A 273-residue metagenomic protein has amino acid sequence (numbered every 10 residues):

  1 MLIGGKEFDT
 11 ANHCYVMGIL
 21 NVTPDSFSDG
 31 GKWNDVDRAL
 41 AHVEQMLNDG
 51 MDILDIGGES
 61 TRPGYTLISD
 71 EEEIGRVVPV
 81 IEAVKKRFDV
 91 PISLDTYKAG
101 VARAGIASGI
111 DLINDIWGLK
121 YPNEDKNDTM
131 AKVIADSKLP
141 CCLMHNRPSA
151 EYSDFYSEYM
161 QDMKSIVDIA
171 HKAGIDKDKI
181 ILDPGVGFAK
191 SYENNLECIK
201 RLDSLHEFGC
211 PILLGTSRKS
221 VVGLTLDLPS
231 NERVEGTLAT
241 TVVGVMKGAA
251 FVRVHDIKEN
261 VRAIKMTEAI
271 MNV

Functional and structural regions predicted by a protein language model:
M1-H13: SAM-dependent methyltransferases
I3, S28-H42, T61-P79, A83 (+5 more regions): Active-site-adjacent loop and "lid" segments of alpha/beta metabolic enzymes
D9, Y15-D37: N-terminal binding-site loop/beta-alpha segment at the start of enzyme catalytic domains that lines or forms
L20, G50, I113: Conserved hydrophobic/aromatic pocket- or pore-lining residues that grip, position, or stack substrates in active sites
A41-G57: Catalytic domains of carbohydrate-active enzymes, especially glycoside hydrolases
D176-K179: Short acidic capping loops at alpha-helix termini that bridge into adjacent secondary structure
